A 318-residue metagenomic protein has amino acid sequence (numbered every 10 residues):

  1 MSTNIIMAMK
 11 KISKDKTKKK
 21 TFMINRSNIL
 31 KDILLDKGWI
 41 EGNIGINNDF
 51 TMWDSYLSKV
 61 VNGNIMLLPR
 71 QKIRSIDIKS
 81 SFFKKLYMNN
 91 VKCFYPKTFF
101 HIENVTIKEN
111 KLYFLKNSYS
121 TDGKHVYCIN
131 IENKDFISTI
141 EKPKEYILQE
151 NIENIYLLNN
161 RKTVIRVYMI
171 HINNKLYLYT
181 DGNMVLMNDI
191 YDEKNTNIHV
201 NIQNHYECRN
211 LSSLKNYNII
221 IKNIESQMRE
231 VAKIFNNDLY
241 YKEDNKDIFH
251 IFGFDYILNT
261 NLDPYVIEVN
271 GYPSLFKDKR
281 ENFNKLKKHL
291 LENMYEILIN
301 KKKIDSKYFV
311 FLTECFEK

Functional and structural regions predicted by a protein language model:
S2-F114, Y119-D122: Conserved N-proximal alpha/beta basic substrate-recognition cap immediately N-terminal to, or forming the N-lobe
K20, N48, M52-L57, Y87 (+9 more regions): Broad hydrophobic/π-residue packing in well-ordered secondary structure
E41, G45-N47, D247-F254: Short, mixed-charge, low-aromatic patches
I46, L57-V60, N89, H101-I102 (+6 more regions): Residue-level detector of solvent-exposed, low-hydrophobicity positions
D77, F83, E153, L157-L158 (+1 more regions): Generic, ordered loop/turn and secondary-structure boundary motif
S118-I251, L258-V266, N270, R280-E281 (+1 more regions): Catalytic core of tubulin tyrosine ligase-like
Y272-S274: A short acidic/small-residue loop/turn micro-motif
